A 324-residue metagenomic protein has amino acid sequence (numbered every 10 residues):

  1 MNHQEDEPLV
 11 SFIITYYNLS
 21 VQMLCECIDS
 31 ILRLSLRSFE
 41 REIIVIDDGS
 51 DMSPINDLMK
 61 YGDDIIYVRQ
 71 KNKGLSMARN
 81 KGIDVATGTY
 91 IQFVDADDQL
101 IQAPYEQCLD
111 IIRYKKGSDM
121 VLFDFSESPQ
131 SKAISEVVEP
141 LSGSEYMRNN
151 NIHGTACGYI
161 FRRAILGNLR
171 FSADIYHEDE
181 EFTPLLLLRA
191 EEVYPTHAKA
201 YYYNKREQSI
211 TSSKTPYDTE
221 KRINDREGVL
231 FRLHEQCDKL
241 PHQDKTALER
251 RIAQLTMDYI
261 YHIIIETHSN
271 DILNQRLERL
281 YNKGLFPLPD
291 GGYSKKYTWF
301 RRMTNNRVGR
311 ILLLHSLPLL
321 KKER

Functional and structural regions predicted by a protein language model:
M1, I265-R324: Membrane-interface aromatic/basic loop that binds lipid-linked glycans or pyrophosphate carriers, typified by
L19-L34: Short, well-formed alpha-helical segments that are part of the catalytic scaffolds of diverse glycosyltransferases
S30, I44-N56: A conserved acidic beta->alpha catalytic loop
D51-K60, Q99, A103: Acidic helix N-cap motif at the loop->helix transition within catalytic regions of sugar-transfer enzymes
I55-V85: Conserved donor nucleotide-binding strand/loop of the catalytic core
I91: Short aromatic/hydrophobic "clamp" motif used to bind/position activated sugar donors
A103-I134: Conserved donor NDP-sugar-binding/catalytic core segment of glycosyltransferases
G143-Y217: Conserved nucleotide-sugar donor-binding catalytic segment
